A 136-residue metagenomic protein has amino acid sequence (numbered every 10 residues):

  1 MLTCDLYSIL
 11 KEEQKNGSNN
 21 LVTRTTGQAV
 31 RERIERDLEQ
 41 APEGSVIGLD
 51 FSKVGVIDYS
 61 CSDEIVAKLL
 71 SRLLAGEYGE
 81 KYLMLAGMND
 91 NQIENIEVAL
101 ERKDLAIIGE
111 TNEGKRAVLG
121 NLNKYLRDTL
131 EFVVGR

Functional and structural regions predicted by a protein language model:
M1-L10, Q14: Active-site cores of enzymes that catalyze phosphoryl transfer or operate on phosphate-rich substrates
I9-K11, S18-L105: Amphipathic alpha-helical interaction surfaces in cytosolic regulatory modules
I108-L119: Short, Lys/Arg-enriched N-terminal segment that forms or immediately precedes the first helix of a structured domain
V118-R136: Short amphipathic alpha-helical interface segments
